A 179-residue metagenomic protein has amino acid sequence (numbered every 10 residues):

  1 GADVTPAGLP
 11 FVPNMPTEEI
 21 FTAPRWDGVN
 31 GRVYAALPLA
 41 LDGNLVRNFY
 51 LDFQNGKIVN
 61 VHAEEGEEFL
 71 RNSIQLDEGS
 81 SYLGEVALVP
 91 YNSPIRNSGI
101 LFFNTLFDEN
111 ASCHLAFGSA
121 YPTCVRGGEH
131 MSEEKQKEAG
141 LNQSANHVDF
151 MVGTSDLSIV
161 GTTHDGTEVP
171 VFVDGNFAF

Functional and structural regions predicted by a protein language model:
G1-F179: Metal/cofactor-centered catalytic core regions of large enzymes
